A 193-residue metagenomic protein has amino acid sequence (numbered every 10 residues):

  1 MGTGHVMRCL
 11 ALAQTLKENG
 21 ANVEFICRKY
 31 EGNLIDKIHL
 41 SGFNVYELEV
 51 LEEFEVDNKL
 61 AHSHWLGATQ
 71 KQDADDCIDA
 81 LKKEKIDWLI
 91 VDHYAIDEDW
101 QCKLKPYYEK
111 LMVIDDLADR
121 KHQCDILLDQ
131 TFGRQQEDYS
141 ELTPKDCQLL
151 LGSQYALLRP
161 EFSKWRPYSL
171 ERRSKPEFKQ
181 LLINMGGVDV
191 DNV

Functional and structural regions predicted by a protein language model:
M1-R8, L34: A short, glycine/small-residue-rich beta-strand->loop->alpha-helix junction that serves as a flexible
V6-L16: Short amphipathic alpha-helix
N19-D75: Conserved nucleotide-sugar phosphate-binding/catalytic loop shared by glycosyltransferases and other
E24-F25, V113, I183: Structural beta-sheet core signal
Y30-D36, Q135-E137, N192: Short, charged/polar "capping" segments at the starts of alpha-helices and the immediately preceding loops
I78-A95: Short N-terminal targeting/anchoring amphipathic segment
A95-T143: Conserved nucleotide-sugar donor-interacting segment of glycosyltransferase catalytic cores, predominantly GT-B
Q123-D191: A nucleotide-sugar donor-handling region in carbohydrate enzymes
